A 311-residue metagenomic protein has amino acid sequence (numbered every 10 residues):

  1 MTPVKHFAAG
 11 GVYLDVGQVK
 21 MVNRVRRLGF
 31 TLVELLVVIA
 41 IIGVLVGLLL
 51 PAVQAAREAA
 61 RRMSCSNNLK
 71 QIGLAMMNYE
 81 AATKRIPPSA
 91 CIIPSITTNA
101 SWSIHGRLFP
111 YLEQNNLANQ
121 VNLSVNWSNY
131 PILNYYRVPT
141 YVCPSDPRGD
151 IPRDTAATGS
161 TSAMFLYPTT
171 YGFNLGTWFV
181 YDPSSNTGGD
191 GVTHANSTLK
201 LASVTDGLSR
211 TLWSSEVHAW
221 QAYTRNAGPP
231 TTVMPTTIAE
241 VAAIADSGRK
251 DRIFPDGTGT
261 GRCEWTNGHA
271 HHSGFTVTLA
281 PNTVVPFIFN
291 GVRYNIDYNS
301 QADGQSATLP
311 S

Functional and structural regions predicted by a protein language model:
M1-L32, I96: N-terminal leader/signal peptides at the extreme start of proteins
G10, G17, L35-I39, P51-V53 (+2 more regions): Low-complexity, intrinsically disordered/propeptide-like segments
Q18-V19, V25, V37, S215 (+2 more regions): Ubiquitous "structural anchor" signal
R27-R61, Q71: N-terminal single-pass transmembrane signal-anchor helix
A55-S311: Internal low-complexity, small-residue/proline-rich segments
